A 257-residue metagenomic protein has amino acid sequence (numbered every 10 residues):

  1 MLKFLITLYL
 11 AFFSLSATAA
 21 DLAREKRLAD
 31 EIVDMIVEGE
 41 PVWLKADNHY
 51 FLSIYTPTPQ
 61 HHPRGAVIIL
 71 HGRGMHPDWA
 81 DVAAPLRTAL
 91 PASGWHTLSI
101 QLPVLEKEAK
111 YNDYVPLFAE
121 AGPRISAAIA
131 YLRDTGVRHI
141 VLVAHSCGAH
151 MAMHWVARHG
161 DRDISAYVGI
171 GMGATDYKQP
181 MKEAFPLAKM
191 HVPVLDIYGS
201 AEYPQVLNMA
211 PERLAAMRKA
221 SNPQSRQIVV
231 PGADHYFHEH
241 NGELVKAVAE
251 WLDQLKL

Functional and structural regions predicted by a protein language model:
F4-F13: Sec-dependent N-terminal signal peptides
S14-T18: N-terminal signal peptide c-region/cleavage motif recognized by signal peptidases
A20-Q60: N-terminal cap/lid segment of alpha/beta-hydrolase-fold proteins
V42, N48-L52, P57-R133: Serine-hydrolase catalytic machinery in alpha/beta-hydrolase-like enzymes
P77-W79, K107-K110, M151-M153, D176-P180 (+2 more regions): Extracytoplasmic/secreted cell-surface and envelope-processing proteins
Y131-M190: Primarily recognizes the serine-hydrolase "nucleophile elbow" in alpha/beta-hydrolase and SGNH/GDSL folds
A166, G171-V229, D234: The feature captures the conserved acid-bearing segment of alpha/beta-hydrolase catalytic domains
N222-L257: C-terminal catalytic histidine-bearing segment of alpha/beta-hydrolase fold enzymes
